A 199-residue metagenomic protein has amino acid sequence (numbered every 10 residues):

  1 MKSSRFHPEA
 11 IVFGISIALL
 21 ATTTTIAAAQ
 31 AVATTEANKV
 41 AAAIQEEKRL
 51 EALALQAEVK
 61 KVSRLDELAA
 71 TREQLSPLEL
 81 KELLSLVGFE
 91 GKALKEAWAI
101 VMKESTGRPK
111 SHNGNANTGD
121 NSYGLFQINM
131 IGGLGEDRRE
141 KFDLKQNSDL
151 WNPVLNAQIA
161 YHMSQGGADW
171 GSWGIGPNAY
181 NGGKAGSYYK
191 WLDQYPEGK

Functional and structural regions predicted by a protein language model:
M1-Q56, K60: N-terminal secretion targeting segments of exported proteins
H7-I11, N117, P153: Hydrophobic alpha-helical transmembrane segments of integral membrane proteins, especially multi-pass transporters
L20, A42, E47-G107: Export/targeting segments at the very N-terminus of extracytoplasmic proteins
D66-T71, E82-G88, H112-A116, F142-P153: Second-shell loop/turn segments in exported
E96, N115, Y123-K199: Catalytic and binding regions of secreted/periplasmic enzymes and modules that target cell-wall glycans
V101-S105, N113, M130-G132: Generic secondary-structure microfeatures
M102, T118-G119: Flexible glycine/serine/alanine-rich "lid" or loop that lines and gates the nucleotide-sugar donor pocket in diverse
R108-K110, G171-S172: Paired acidic/hydrophobic, glycine-rich loop segments that form the ligand-binding mouth/hinge of periplasmic-binding
